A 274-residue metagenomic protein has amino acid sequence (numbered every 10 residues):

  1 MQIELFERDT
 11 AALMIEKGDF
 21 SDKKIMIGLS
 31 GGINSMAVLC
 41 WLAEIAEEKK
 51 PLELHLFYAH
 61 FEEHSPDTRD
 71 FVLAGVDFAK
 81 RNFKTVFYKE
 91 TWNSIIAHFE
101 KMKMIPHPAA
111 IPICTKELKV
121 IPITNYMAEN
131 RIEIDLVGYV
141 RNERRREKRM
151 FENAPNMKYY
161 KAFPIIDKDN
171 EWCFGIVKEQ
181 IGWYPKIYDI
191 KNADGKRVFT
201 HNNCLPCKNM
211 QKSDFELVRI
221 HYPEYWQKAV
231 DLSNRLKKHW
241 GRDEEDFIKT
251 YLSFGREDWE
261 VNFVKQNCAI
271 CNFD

Functional and structural regions predicted by a protein language model:
M1-D274: Nucleotide-activated chemistry modules centered on ATP-dependent adenylation/adenylyltransferase
